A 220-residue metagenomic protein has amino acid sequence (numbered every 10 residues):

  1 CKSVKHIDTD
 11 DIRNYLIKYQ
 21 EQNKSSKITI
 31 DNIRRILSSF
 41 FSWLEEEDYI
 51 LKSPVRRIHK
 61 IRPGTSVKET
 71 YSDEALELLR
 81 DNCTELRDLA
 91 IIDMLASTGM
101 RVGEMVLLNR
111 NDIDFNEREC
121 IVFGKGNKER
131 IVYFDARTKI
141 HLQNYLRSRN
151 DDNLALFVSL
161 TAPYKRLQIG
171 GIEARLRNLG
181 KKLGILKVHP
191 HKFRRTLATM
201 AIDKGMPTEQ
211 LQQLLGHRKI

Functional and structural regions predicted by a protein language model:
C1-I220: Conserved catalytic core of the tyrosine transesterase superfamily
